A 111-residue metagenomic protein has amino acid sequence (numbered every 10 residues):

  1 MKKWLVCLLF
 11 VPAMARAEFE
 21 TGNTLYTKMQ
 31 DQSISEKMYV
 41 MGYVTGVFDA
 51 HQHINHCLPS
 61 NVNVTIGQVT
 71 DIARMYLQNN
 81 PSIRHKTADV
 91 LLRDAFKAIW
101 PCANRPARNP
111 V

Functional and structural regions predicted by a protein language model:
K2-C7: Sec-dependent signal peptide recognition, specifically the positively charged N-region followed immediately by
P12-A17: N-terminal signal peptide c-region/cleavage motif recognized by signal peptidases
E18-M75, A95: Short N-proximal segments of mature Sec-exported proteins
R74-V111: Surface-exposed, polar helix/loop patches in the mature regions of secreted/periplasmic/lumenal proteins that form
